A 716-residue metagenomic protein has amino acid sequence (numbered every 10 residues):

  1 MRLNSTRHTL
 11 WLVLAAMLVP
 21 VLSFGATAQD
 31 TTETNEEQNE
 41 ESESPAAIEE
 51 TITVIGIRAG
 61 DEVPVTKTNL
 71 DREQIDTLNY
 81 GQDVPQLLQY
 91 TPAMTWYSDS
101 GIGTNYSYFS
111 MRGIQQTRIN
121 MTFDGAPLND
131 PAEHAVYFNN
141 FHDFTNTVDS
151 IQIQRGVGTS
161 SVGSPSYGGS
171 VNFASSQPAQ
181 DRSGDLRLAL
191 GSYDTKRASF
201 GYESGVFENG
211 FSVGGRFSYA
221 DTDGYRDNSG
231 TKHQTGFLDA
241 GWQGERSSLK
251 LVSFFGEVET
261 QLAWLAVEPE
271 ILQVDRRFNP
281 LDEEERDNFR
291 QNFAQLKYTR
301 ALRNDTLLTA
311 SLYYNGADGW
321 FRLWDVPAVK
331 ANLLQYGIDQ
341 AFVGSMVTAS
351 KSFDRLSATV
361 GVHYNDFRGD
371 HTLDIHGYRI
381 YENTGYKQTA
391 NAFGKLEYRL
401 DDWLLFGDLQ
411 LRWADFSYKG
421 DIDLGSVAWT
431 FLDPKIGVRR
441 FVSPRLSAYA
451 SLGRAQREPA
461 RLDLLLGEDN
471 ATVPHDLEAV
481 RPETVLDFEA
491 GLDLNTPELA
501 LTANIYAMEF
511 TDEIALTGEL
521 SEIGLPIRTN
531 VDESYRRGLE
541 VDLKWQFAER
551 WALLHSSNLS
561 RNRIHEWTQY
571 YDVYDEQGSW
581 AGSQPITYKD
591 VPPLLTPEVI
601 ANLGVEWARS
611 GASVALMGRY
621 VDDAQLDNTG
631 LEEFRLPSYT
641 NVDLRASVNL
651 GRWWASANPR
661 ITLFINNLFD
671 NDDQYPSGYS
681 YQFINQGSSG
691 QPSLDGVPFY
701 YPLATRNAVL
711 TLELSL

Functional and structural regions predicted by a protein language model:
L14-A15, E203, F254, L396-Y398 (+6 more regions): Conserved C-terminal beta-signal and adjacent last beta-strands/turns of outer-membrane beta-barrel proteins
I48-G81, Y108: N-terminal periplasmic "start-of-domain" segments of outer-membrane beta-barrel proteins
P85-P127, D149: Extracytoplasmic beta-strand/coil segments of soluble accessory domains associated with Gram-negative outer-membrane
P127-R155, A174: Short acidic/polar hinge/loop motifs at secondary-structure boundaries that mediate gating or recognition
S183, L190-D221, R226-A263, R286-L307 (+3 more regions): Transmembrane beta-barrel wall of Gram-negative outer-membrane proteins
S248-F254, D287-A428, F441, L494-N495 (+3 more regions): Face-selective signature of the C-terminal outer-membrane beta-barrel domain
K297, A301, L307-D325, F441 (+4 more regions): Membrane-embedded beta-barrel scaffold of Gram-negative outer-membrane proteins
S352-R355, N365, R399-L404, A414 (+4 more regions): Gram-negative outer-membrane beta-barrel transporters
